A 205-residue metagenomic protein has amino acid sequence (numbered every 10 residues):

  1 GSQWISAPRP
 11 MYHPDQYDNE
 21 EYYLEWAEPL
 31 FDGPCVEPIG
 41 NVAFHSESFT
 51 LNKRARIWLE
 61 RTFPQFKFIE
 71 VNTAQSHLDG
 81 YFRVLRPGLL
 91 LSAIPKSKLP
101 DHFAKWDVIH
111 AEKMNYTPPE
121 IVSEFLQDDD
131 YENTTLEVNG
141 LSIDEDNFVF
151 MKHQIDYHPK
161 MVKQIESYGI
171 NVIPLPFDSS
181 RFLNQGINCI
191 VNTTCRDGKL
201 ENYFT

Functional and structural regions predicted by a protein language model:
G1-T205: The feature marks the mature, well-folded catalytic cores of soluble enzymes
